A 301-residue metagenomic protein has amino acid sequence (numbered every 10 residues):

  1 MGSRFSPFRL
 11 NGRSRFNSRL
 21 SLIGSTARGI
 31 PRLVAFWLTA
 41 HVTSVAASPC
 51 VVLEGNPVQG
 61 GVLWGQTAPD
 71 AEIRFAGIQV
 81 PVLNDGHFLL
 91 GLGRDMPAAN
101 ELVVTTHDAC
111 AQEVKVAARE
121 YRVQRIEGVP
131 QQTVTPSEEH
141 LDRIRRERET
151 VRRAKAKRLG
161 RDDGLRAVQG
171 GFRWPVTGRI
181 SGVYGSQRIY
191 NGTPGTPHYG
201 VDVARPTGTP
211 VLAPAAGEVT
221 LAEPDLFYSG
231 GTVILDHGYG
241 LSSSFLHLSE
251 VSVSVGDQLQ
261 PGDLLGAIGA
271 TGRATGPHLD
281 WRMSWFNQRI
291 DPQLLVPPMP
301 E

Functional and structural regions predicted by a protein language model:
P7-V34: Bacterial N-terminal signal peptides that target proteins for export
H41-S44: N-terminal signal peptide c-region/cleavage motif recognized by signal peptidases
S48-R119: Ser/Thr-rich low-complexity repeats and stalk/linker segments
G93, H107, P224, D263-L264 (+1 more regions): Short, surface-exposed secondary-structure boundary micro-motifs
E113-S229: Surface-exposed, glycine-biased beta-strand/turn segments
Y199, P214-S252, P277-R282: Zn2+-dependent peptidoglycan hydrolase active-site motif and core
P210-L221, V253-I268: Short, well-structured beta-strand-loop connectors
G231-H237, L241, D257-P300: Conserved, short, structured surface segments that act as functional micro-motifs
